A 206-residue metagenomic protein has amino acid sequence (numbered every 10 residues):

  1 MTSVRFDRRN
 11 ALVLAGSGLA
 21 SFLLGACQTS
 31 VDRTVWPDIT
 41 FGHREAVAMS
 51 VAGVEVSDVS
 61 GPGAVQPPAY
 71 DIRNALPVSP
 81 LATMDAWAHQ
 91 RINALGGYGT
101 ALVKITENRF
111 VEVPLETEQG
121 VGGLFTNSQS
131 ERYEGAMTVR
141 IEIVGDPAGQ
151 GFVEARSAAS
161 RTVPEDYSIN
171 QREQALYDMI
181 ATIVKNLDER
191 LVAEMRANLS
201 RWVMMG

Functional and structural regions predicted by a protein language model:
T2-G18, F22: N-terminal secretory signal peptides and thylakoid transit peptides that target proteins across membranes
S21-A26, Q119-G123: Surface-exposed flexible segments
L23-H43: Bacterial Sec signal peptide processing site at the extreme N-terminus
E45-P114: N-terminal segment of the mature soluble domain
N74, G149-E189: Short secondary-structure boundary motifs at beta->alpha junctions and helix caps
G99-F152: Surface-exposed short loop/turn segments
V192-G206: Short, highly charged C-terminal tails/helix-capping segments
